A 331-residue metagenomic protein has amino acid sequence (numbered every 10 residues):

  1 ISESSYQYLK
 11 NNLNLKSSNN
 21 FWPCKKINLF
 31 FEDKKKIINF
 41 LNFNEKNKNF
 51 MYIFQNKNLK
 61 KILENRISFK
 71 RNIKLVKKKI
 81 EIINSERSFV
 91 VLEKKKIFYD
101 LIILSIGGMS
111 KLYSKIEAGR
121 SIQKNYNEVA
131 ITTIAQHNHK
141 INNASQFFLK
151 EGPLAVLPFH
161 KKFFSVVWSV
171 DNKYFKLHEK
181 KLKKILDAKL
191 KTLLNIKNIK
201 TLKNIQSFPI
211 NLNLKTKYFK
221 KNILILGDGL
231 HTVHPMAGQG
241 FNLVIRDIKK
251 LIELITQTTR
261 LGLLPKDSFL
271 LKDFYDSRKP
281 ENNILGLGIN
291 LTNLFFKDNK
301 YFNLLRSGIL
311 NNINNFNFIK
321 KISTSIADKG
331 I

Functional and structural regions predicted by a protein language model:
I1-K25, M51: Glycine-rich FAD cofactor-binding loop and adjacent beta-loop-alpha segment at the N-terminus of flavoprotein
Y6, N56-K60, E64, E128 (+6 more regions): A general structural signal for well-ordered alpha-helical segments in protein cores
L9, L63, V156: Residue-level signal for inorganic ion chemistry
W22-K115, K124-E128: Conserved N-terminal helical subregion
K35-N44, F163-S169, G288: Short, basic/glycine-rich phosphate-binding loops at helix/coil junctions that contact nucleotide phosphates
I106-T192, I196, I205: Conserved FAD-binding catalytic core of PHBH/FMO-like flavoproteins
H178-L261, K266-F269: FAD/FMN-dependent oxidoreductases across multiple families
E253-I331: C-terminal helical "tail/cap" subdomain of flavin- and related membrane-associated enzymes
